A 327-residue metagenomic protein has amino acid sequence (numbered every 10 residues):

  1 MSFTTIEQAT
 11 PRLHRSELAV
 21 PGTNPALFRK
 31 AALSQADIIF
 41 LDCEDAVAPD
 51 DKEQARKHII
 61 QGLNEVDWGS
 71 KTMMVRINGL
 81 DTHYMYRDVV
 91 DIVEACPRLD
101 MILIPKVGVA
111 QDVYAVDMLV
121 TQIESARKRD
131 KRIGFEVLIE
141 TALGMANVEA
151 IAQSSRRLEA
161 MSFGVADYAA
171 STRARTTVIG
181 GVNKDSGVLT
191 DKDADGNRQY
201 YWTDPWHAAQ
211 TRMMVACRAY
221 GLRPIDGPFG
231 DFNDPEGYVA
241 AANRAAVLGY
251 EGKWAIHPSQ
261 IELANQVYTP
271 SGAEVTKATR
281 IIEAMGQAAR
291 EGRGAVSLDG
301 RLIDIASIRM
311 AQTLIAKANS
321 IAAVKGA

Functional and structural regions predicted by a protein language model:
M1-A327: Expand to "…catalyze enediolate/carbanion chemistry for C-C bond making/breaking, isomerization, decarboxylation
